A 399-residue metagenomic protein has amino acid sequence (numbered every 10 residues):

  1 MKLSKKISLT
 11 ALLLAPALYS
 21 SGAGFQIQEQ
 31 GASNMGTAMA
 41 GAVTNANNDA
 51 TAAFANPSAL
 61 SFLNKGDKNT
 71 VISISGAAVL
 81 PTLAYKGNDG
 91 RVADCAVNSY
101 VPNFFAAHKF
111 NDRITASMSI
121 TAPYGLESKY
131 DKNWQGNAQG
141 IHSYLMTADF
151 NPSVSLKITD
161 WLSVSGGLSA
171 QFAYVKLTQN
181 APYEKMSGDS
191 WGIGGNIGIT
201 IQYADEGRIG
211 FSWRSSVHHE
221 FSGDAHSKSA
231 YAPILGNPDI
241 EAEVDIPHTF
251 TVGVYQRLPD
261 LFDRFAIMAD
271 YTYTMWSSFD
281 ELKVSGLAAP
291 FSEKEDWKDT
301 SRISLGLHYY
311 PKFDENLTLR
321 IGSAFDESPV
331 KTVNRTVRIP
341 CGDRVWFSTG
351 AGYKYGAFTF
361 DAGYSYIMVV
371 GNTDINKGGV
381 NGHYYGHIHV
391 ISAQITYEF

Functional and structural regions predicted by a protein language model:
M1-S21: Gram-negative bacterial Sec-dependent N-terminal signal peptides
T10-A11, G31-N34, T70: Short N-terminal leader segment in a subset of presequences, especially plant chloroplast and some mitochondrial
T10-A11, M39, F62: Intrinsically disordered, low-complexity segments enriched in polar/charged small residues
S21-A32, A38, A42, N48 (+3 more regions): Outer-membrane beta-barrel porins/channels
M39-V43, V71-P81: Short strand-turn segments of transmembrane beta-barrel domains in outer membranes, especially the first one or two
A53, F62, T70-S75: N-terminal low-complexity or amphipathic/hydrophobic leaders
